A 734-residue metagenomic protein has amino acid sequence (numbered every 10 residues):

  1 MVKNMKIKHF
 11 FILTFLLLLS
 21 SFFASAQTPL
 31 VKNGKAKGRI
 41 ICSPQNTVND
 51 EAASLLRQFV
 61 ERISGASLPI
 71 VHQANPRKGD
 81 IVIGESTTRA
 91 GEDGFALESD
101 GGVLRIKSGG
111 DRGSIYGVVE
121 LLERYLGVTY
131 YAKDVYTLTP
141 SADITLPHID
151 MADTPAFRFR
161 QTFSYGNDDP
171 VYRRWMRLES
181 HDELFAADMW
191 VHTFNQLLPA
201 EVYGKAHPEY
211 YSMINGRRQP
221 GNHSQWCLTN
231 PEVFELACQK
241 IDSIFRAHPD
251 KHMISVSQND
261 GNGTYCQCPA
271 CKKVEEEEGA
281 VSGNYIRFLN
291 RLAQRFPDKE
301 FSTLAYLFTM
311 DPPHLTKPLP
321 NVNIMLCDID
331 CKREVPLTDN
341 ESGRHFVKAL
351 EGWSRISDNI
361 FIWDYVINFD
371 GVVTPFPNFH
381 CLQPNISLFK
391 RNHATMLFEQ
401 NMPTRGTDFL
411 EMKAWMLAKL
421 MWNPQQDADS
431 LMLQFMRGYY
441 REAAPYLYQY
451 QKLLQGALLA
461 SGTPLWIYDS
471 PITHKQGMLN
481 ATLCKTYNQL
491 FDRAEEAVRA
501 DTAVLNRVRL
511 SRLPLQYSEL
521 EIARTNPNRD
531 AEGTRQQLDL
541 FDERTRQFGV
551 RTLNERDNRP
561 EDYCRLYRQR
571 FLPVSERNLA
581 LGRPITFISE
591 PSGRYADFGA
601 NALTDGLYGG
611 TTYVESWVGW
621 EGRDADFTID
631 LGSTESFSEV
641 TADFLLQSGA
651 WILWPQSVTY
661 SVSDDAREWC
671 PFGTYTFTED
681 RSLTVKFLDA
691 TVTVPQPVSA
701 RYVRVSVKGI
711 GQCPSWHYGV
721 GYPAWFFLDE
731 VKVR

Functional and structural regions predicted by a protein language model:
M1-T28: Bacterial Sec-dependent N-terminal signal peptides
Q45-L55, F59-E61, T88-R287, A293-P297 (+3 more regions): Feature activates predominantly on carbohydrate-active enzymes
P69-G91: Short, well-ordered secondary-structure micro-motifs within conserved domains or adaptor modules
E232-V233, R344-A443, Q449: Structured mid-domain segments that build the active-site/substrate or prosthetic-cofactor binding neighborhood
S302, Y306-D330, V373-H380, G406-A414: Substrate-binding cleft/loops of secretory-pathway carbohydrate-active enzymes
P312-L319, L326-N368: Glycoside hydrolase catalytic-domain groove-lining segments
L420-E590: Catalytic domains of carbohydrate-active enzymes that cleave complex glycans
Y608-G673, K686-R734: Aromatic, loop-rich ligand-recognition surfaces of beta-strand-rich domains
